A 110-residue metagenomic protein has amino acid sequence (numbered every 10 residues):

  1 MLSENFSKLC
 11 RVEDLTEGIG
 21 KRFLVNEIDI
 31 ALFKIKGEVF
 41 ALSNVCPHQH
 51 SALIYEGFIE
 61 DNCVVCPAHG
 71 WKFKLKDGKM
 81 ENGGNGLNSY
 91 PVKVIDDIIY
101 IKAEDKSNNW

Functional and structural regions predicted by a protein language model:
M1-L24: Zn-dependent metallo-beta-lactamase
E17, K21-W110: Rieske [2Fe-2S] iron-sulfur-binding domain
